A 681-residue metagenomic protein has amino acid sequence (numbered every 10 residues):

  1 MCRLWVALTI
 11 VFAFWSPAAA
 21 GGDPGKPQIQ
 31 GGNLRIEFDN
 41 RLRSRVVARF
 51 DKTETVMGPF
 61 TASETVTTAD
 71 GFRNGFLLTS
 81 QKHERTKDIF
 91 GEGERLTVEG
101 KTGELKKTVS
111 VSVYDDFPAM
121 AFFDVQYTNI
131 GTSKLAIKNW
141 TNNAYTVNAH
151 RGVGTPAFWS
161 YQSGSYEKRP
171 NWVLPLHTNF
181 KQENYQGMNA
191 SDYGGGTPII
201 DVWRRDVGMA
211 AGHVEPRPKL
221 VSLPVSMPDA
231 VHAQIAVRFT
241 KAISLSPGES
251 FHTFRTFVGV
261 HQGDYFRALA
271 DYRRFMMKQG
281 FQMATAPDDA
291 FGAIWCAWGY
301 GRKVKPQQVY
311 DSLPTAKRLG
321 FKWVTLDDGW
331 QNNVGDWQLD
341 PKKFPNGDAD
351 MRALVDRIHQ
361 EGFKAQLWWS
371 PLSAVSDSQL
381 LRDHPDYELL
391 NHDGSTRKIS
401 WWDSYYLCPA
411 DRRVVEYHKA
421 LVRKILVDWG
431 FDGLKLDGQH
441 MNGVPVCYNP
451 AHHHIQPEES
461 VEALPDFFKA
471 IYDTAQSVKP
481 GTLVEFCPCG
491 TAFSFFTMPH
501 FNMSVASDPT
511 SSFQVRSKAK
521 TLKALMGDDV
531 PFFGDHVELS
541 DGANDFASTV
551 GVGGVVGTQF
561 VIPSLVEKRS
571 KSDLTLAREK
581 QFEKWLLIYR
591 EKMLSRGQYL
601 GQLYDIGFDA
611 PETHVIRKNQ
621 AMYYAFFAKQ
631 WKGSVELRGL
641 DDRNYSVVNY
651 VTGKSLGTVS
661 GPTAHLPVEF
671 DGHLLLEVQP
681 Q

Functional and structural regions predicted by a protein language model:
W5-F14: Bacterial N-terminal signal peptides
G21-E37, V46-V225, Y650-S655: Polysaccharide-binding surfaces and accessory modules of carbohydrate-active proteins
N33, I243-Q262, F670-Q679: Short Pro-Gly-centered flexible turn/kink motifs
N33, V125, G248, W295 (+6 more regions): Conserved, mostly hydrophobic/aromatic
F38, E249, T253, F468-L656 (+2 more regions): Active-site-proximal substrate-binding groove within the catalytic cores of carbohydrate-active enzymes
R267-W323, D327, Q331-N332: An acidic-aromatic substrate-binding cleft motif
K303-R318, V414-V427, G542-F546: Short, acidic/polar
G320-F532: Aromatic- and carboxylate-enriched substrate-binding clefts and catalytic-loop regions of carbohydrate-active enzymes
